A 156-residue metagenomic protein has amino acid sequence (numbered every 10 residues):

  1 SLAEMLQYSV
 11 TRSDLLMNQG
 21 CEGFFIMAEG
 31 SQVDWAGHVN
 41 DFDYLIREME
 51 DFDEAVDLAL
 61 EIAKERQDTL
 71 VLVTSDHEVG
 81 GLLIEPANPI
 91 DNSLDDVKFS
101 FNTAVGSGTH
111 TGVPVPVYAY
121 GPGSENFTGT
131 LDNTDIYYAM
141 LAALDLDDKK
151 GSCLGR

Functional and structural regions predicted by a protein language model:
S1-R156: A post-motif C-terminal structural segment
